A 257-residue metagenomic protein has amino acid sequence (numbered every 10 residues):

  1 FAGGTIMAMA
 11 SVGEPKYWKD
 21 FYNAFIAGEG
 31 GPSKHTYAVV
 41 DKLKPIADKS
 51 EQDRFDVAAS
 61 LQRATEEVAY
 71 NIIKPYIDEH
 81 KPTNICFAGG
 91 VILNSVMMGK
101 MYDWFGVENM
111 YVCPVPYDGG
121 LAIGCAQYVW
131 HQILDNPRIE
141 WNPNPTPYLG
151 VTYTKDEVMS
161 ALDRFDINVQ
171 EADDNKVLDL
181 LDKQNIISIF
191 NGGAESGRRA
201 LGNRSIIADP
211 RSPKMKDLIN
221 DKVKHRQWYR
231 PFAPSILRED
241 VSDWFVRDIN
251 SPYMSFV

Functional and structural regions predicted by a protein language model:
F1-S33, M98-V257: Flexible beta->alpha loop and helix N-cap segments adjacent to enzyme active/binding sites
T36: Active-site-proximal cap/lid insertion segments
V39-S60: Gly-rich Lys/Arg/Thr-decorated short loops/hinges at beta-loop-alpha junctions or inter-strand turns that position
D56-S60, T83-N84, N109-Y117: A short glycine/serine-rich beta->alpha loop
A59-I85: Phosphate/ATP-binding catalytic cores across multiple sugar-kinase/actin-like superfamilies, primarily ASKHA
N84-M101: Glycine-rich phosphate-binding loops at beta-strand->alpha-helix junctions
